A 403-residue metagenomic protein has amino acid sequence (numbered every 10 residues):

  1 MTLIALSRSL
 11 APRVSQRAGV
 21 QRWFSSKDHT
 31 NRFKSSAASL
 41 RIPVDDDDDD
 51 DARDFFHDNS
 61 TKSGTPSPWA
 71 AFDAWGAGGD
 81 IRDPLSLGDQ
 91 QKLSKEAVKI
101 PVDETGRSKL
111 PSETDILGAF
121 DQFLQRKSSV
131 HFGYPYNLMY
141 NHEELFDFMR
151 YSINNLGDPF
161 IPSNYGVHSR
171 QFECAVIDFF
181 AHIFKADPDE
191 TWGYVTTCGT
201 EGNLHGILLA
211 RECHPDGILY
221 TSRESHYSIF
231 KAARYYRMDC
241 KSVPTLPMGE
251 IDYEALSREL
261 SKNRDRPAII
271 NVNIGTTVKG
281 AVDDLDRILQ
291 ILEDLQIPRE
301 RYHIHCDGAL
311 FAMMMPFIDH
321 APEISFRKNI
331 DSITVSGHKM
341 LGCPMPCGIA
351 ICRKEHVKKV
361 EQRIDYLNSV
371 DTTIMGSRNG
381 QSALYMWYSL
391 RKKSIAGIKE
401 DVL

Functional and structural regions predicted by a protein language model:
M1-S35: N-terminal mitochondrial targeting presequence
P43-E190: N-terminal entrance/gating region of PLP-dependent enzymes' catalytic architecture
R170-D178, E190-P215, S228-A232: Conserved beta-loop-alpha segment that forms the PLP phosphate-binding cup at the N-terminus of a helix
T196-T200, P215-G217, T221-E224, I229-Q290 (+1 more regions): PLP-dependent aminotransferase-class I/II
H205-L208, F230-Y235, G280-D284, M314-D319 (+1 more regions): Short acidic, glycine/serine/threonine-rich loops at helix termini
V282-D319: Catalytic PLP-binding core of fold-type I/II PLP enzymes
F317, S325-L403: Active-site C-terminal subdomain of aminotransferase-like
